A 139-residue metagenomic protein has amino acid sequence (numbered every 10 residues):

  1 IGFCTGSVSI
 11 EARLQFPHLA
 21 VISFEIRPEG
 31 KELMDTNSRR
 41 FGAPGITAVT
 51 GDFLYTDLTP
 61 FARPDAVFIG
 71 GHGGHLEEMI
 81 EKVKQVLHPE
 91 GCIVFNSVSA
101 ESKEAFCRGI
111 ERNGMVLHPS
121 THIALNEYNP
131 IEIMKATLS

Functional and structural regions predicted by a protein language model:
G2: Conserved S-adenosyl-L-methionine
T5-H18: Conserved SAM-binding loop of SAM-dependent methyltransferases across substrates and taxa, primarily the Class I
F16, V86-P89: Helix-to-beta-strand junctions that scaffold the AdoMet/dcAdoMet cofactor pocket in Class I SAM-dependent enzymes
H18-I22, I93: Short beta-strand element of Class I
F24-P64, F68: S-adenosyl-L-methionine
G74-K82: A short, conserved alpha-helix within the catalytic core of class I
E90-V98, S102: Conserved beta-strand signature within the Rossmann-like core of class I S-adenosyl-L-methionine
S102-S139: Active-site capping/gating segments
